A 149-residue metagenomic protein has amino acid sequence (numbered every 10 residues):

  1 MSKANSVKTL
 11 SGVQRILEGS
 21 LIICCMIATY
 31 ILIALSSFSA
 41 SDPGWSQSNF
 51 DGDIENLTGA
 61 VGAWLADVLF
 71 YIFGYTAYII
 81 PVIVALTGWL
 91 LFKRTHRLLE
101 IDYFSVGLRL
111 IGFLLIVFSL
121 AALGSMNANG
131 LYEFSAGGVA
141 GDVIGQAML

Functional and structural regions predicted by a protein language model:
M1-L149: Alpha-helical transmembrane segments used as membrane anchors
